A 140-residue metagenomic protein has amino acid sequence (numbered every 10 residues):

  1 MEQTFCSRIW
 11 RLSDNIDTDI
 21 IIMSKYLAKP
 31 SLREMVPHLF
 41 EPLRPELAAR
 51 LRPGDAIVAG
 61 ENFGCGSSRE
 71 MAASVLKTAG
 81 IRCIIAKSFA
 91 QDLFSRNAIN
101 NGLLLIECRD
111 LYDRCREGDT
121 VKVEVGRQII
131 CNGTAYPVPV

Functional and structural regions predicted by a protein language model:
M1-S24: N-terminal, positively charged, Ser/Thr/Ala/Gly-biased leader segments that form transit/presequence-like amphipathic
I21, P139-V140: TOPRIM fold recognition
S24, A28-R127, A135-P137: Feature captures the catalytic cores and cofactor-binding loops of soluble hydro-lyases/lyases that act on carboxylate
